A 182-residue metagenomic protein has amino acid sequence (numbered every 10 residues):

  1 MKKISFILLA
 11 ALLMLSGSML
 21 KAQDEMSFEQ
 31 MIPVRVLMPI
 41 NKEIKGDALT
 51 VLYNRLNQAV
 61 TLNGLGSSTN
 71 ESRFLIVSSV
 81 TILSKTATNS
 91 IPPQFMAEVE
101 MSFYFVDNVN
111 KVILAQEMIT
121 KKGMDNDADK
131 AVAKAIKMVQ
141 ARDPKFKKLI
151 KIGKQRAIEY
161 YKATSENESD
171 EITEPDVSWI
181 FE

Functional and structural regions predicted by a protein language model:
M1-E29: Bacterial Sec-dependent N-terminal signal peptides
S18-N57, I152-E182: A structural "domain/chain start" motif
E29-P33, V51, E71-V77, M96-E100: Extracytoplasmic
V36-P39, Q58, L62-S79: Short beta-strand->alpha-helix linker/helix-N-cap micro-motif that forms a surface specificity/interaction loop
K45-Y53, P92-V99, M124-V132: Solvent-exposed, acidic/flexible segments
L56-G64, D107-V109, V139, D143 (+1 more regions): Sec/Tat-exported extracytoplasmic proteins
V77-D125: Amphipathic beta-strand/beta-sheet edge segments enriched in Tyr/Trp
L114-E182: C-terminal/domain-edge helix-coil "capping" segments
